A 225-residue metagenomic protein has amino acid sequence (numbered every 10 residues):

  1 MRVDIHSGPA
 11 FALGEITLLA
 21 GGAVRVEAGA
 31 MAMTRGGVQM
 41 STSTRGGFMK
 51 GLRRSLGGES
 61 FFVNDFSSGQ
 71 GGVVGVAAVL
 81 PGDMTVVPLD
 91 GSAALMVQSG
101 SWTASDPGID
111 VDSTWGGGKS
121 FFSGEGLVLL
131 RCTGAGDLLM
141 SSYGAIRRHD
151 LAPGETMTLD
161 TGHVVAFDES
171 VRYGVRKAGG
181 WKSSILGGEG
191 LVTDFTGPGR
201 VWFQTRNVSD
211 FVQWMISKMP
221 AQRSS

Functional and structural regions predicted by a protein language model:
M1-S225: Composition-driven recognition of glycine/serine/threonine/acidic- and proline-rich low-complexity segments and repeats
